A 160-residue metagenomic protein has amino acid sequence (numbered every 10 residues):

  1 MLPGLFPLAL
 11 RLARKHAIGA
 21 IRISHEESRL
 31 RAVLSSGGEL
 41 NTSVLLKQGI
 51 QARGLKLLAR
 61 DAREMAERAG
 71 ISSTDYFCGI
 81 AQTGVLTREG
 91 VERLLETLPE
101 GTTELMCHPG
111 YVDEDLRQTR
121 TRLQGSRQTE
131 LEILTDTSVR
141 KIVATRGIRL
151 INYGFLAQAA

Functional and structural regions predicted by a protein language model:
M1: Active-site pocket-lining segments that scaffold enzyme catalytic pockets across diverse folds
P7-A160: Terminal accessory/targeting
